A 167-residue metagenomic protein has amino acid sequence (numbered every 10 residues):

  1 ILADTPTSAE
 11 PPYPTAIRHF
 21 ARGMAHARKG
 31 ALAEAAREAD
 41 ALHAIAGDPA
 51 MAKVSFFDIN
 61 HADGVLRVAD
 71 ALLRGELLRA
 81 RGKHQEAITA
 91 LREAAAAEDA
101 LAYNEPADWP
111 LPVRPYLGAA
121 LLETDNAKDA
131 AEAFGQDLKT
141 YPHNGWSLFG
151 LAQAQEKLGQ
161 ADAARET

Functional and structural regions predicted by a protein language model:
A3-Y13, H43-D48, F57-A62, A95-N104 (+1 more regions): Solenoid-like repeat scaffolds
P14-A16, H61-V68, G75, L111 (+1 more regions): Start-of-helix signal in alpha-solenoid helical-repeat scaffolds, especially tetratricopeptide repeats
I17, A21, L66-A69, L73 (+3 more regions): "A position-specific structural signal for the A-helix of alpha-solenoid helical repeats
